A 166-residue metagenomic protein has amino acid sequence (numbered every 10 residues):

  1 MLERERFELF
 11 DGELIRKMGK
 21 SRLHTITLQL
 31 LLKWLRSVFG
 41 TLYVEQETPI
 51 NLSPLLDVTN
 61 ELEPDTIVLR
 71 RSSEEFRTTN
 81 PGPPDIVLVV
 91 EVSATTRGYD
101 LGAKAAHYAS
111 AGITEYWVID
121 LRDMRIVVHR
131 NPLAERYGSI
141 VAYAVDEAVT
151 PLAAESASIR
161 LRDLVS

Functional and structural regions predicted by a protein language model:
M1-S166: Gly/Pro/Ser/Thr-rich low-complexity, intrinsically disordered segments predominantly at protein N-termini
